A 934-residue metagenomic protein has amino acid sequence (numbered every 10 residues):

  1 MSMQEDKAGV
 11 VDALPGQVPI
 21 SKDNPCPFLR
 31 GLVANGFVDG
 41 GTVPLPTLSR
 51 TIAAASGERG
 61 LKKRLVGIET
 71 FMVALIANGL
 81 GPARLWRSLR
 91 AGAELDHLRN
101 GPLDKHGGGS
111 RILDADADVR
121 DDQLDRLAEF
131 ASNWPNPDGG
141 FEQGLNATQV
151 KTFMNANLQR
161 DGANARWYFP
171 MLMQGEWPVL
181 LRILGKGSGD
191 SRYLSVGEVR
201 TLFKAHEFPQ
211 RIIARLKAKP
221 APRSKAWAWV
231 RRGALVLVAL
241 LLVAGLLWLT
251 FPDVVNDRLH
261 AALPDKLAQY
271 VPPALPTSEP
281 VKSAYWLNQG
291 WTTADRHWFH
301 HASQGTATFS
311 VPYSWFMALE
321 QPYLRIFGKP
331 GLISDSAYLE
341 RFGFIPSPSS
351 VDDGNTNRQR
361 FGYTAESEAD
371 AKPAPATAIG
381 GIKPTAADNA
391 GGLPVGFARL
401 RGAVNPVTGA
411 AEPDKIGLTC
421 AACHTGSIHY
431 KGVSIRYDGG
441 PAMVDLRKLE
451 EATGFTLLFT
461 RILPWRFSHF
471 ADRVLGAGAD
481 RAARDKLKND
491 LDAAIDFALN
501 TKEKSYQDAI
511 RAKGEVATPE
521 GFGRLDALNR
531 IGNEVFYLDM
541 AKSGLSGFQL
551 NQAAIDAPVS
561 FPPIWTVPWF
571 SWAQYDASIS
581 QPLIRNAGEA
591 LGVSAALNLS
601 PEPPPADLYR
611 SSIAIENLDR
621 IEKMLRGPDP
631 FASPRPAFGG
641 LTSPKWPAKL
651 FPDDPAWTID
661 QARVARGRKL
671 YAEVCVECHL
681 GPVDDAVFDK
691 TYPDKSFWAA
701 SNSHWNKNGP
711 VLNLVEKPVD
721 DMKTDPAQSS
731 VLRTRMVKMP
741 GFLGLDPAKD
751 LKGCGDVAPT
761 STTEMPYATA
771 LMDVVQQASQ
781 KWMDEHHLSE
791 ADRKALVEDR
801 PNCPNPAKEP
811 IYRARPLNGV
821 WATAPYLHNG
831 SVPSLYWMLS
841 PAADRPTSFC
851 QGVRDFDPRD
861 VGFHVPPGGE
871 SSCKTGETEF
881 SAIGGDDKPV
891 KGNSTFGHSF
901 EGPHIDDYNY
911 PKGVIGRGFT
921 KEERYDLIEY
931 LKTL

Functional and structural regions predicted by a protein language model:
S2-S224: Polar/charged low-complexity regulatory segments
E5-N24, F28-K63, R231-G233, A244-L934: Periplasmic c-type cytochrome electron-transfer domains
S224-L242: N-terminal Sec-pathway targeting helices
